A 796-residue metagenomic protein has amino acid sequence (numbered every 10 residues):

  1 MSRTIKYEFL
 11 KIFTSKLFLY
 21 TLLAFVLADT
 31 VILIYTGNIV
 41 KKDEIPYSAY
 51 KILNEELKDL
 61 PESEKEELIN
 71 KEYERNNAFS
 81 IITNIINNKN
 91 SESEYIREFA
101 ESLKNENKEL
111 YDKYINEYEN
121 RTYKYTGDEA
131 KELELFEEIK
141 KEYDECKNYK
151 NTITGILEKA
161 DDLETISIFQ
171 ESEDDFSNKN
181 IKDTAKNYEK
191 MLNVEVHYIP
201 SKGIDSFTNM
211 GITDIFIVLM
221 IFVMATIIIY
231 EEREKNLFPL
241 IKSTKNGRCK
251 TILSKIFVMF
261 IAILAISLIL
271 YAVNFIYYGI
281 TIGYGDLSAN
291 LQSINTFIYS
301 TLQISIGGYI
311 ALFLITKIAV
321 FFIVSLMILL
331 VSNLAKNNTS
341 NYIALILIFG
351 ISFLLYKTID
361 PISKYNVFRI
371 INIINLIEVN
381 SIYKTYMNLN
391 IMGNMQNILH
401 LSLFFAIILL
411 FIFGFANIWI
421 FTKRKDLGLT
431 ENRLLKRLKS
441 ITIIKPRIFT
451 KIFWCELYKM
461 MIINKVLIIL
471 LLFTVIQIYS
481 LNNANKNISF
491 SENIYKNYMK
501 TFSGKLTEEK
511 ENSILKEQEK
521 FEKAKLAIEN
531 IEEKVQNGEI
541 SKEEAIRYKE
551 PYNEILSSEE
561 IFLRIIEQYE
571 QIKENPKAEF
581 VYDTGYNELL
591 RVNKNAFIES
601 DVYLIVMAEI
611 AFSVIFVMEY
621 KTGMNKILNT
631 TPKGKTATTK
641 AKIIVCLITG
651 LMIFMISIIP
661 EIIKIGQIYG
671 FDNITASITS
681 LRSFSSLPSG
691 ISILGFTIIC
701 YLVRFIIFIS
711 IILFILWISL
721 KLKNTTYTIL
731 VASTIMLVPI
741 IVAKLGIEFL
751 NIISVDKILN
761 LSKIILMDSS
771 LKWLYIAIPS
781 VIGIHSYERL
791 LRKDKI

Functional and structural regions predicted by a protein language model:
M1-I5, L435-F453, A578-Y582: Short, membrane-interfacial amphipathic segments enriched in basic
T4-F13, I241, F449-M461, L761-S762: A short amphipathic helical element positioned immediately N-terminal to and/or at the very start of a transmembrane
F9-A24, N338-S340, L457-L472, T726: Membrane-interface helix starts
F18, F25-L27, V320-I328, F349 (+6 more regions): Alpha-helical transmembrane segments of multi-pass membrane transporters/translocases
L23-V26, T339-S352, L470-I476, T726-P739: Central hydrophobic cores of alpha-helical transmembrane segments in multi-pass integral membrane proteins
A24-I86, G155-E232, L253-L334, N388 (+5 more regions): Secretory targeting signals
Y50-Q170, Y495-S557: N-terminal accessory alpha/beta regions
A225-L240, T244, R248, F612-I627 (+1 more regions): Transmembrane helix boundary and interhelical loop/hinge segments in multi-pass membrane proteins
